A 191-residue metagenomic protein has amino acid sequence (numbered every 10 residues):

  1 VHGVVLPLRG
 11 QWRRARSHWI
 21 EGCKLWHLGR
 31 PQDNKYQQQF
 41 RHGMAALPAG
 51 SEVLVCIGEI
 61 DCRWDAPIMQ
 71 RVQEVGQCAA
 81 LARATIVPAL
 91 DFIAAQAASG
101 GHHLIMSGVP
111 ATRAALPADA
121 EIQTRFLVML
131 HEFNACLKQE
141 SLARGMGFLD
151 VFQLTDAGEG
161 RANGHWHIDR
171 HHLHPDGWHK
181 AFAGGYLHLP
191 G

Functional and structural regions predicted by a protein language model:
V1-P88: Conserved SGNH/GDSL esterase-like catalytic core that processes O-acyl groups on lipids and polysaccharides
P7, H102-P110, H131-H165, G184-P190: Extracellular serine-dependent O-acyl
P31-K35, N163-I168: Short, surface-exposed amphipathic charged segments that create phosphate/polyanion-binding patches used for binding
G58-D61, A94-V128, Q153-L154, G158: Active-site segments of SGNH/GDSL-like serine hydrolases that catalyze O-acetyl group transfer/hydrolysis on lipids
W64-C78, R113-I122, A162-W166: Surface-exposed, active-site-proximal loop segments in enzymatic domains
A82-L90, P175-L187: Short, amphipathic alpha-helical "lid/cap" segments that border enzyme active or binding sites
I86-A94, N134, K138: Generic structural signal for well-ordered alpha-helices, preferentially at hydrophobic/aromatic core positions
A114-V151, H171, P175-K180: Substrate-gating cap/lid alpha-helix
